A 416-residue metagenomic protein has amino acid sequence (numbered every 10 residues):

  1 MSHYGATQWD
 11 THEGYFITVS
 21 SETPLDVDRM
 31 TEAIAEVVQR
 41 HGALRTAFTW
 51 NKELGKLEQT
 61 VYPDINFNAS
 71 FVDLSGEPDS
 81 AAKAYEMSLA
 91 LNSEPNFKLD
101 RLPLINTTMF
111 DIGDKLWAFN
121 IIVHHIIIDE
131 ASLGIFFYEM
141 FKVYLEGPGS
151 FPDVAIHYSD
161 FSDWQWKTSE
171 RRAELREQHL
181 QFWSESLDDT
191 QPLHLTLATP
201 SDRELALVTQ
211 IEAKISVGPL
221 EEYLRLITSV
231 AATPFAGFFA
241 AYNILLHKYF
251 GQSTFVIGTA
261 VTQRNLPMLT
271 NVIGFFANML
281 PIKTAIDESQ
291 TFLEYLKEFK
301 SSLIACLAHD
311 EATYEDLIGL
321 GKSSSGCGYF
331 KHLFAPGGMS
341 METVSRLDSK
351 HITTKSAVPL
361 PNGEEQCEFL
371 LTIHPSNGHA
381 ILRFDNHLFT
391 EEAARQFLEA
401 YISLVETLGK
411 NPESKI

Functional and structural regions predicted by a protein language model:
M1-G5, A82-M87, L133-G134, E177-Q181 (+5 more regions): AMP-binding/adenylate-forming domain of the ANL superfamily
M1-P24, T60, I126-I127, E139 (+6 more regions): N-terminal beta-alpha "docking/capping" segments at the starts of catalytic domains in thioester/acy l-group-handling
M1-Q8, T31-K83, M87-S88, R101-P103 (+6 more regions): Short amphipathic alpha-helices and their capping loops
G5-G14, T31, G42-T46, R101 (+5 more regions): His-Asp-centered acyl/peptidyl-transfer active-site segments
A35, T108-D160, A393-T407: Active-site-proximal acidic secondary-structure segment that organizes catalysis
H41, R45, G134-M140, S253-A260 (+4 more regions): Extended, hydrophobic beta-loop-alpha segments that form or line the acyl/peptidyl-thioester binding and transfer paths
W50-K52, M109-G113, G338, I373-P375: Short, low-complexity Ser/Thr-rich regulatory SLiMs
